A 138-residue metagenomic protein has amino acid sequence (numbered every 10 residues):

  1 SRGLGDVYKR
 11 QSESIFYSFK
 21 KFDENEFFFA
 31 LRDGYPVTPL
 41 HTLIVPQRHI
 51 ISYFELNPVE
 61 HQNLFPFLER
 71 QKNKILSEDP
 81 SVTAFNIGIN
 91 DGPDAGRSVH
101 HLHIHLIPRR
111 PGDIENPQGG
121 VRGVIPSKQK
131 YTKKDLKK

Functional and structural regions predicted by a protein language model:
S1-Y8: Short, small-residue-biased leader/transition segments that mark boundaries at the very start of proteins
K9-E13, G96, P108-K138: Conserved His + Asp/Glu catalytic blocks
Y17-P36: Short beta-strand/loop segment at the start of cytosolic alpha/beta domains
E26-F28, L40, F85, H100-L102: Change "...and in nucleic-acid phosphodiester-cleaving endonucleases..." to "...and in nucleic-acid processing enzymes
L43-F65: Short histidine-centered catalytic/ligand-binding loop motif
Q47, D91-P111: Histidine-centered catalytic micro-motifs
E60-E78: Long, well-ordered alpha-helical scaffolding segments within enzyme catalytic domains, especially pronounced
P80-G92: A short glycine-rich, hydrophobically flanked beta-strand micro-motif that places a catalytic Asp/Glu for divalent metal
